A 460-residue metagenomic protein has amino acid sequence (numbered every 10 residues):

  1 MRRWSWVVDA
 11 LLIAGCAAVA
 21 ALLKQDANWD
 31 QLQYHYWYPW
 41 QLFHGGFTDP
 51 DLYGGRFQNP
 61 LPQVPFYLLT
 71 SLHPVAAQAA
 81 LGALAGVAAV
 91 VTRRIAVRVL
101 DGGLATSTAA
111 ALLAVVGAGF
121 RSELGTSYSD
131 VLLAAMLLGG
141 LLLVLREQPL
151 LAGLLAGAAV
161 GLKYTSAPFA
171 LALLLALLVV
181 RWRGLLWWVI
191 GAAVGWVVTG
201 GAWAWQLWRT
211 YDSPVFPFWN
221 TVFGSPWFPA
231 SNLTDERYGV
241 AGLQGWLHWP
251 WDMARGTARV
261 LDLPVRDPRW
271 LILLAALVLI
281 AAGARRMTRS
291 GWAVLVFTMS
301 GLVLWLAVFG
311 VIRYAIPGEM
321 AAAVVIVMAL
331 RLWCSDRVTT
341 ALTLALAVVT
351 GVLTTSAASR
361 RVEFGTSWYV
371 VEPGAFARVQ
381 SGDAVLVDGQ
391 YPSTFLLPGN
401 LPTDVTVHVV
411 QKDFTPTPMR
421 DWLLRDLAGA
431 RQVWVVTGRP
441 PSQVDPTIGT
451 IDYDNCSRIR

Functional and structural regions predicted by a protein language model:
R2, A85-V97, W251-R289: Hydrophobic, aromatic-rich transmembrane alpha-helices and their immediate juxtamembrane boundary segments
H35, L346-V407: Membrane-embedded, lumen/periplasm-facing catalytic core of multi-pass transferases that use lipid-linked donors
H35-W40, D130-M136, A159-Y164, P168 (+2 more regions): Hydrophobic/aromatic-rich transmembrane helices and adjacent perimembrane loops
W37-Y38, L42, Y53-V75, L247-M253: Short hydrophobic/aromatic helix or loop-helix immediately within or flanking a transmembrane segment in polytopic
V90-A118, A135, L151, R289-W292: Transmembrane-helix signature of polytopic, membrane-embedded enzymes that assemble or transfer cell-envelope glycans
G119-L132: Short acidic/glycine- and proline-prone juxtamembrane loop motifs at membrane-interface regions of multi-pass membrane
L150-L154, L174, V189-V197, V324-R361: Signature aromatic-anchored transmembrane alpha helix within multi-pass, membrane-resident enzymes that catalyze glycan
W188-R255: Membrane-lumen/periplasm interface segments of specific transmembrane helices in polyprenyl phosphate-linked
